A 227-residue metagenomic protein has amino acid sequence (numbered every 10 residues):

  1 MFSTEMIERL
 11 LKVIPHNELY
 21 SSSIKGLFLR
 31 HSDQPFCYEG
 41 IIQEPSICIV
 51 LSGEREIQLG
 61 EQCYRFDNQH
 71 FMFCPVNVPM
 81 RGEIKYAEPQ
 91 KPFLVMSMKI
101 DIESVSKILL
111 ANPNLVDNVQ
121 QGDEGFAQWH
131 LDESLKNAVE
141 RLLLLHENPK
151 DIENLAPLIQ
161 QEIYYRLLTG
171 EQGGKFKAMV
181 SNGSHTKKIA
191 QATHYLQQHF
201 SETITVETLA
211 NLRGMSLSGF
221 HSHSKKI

Functional and structural regions predicted by a protein language model:
M1-S23, F36-C37, V119-D123, L145: A short, N-terminal "cap"/entry segment at the start of jelly-roll beta-barrel domains of the cupin/DSBH fold
L19-V116: N-terminal regulatory/effector-sensing and dimerization cores that precede helix-turn-helix DNA-binding domains
I41, N154-P157, T203: Non-catalytic, surface-exposed connector residues within folded enzymatic/regulatory domains
L59, I84-K85, D117, E147-D151 (+3 more regions): Short, flexible helix-adjacent loops and helix caps
C74-P75, P92-K99, L115-V119, E140-E147 (+2 more regions): A general structural signal for short secondary-structure boundary/capping elements
P92, D151, L155, L212: Conserved acidic
Q121-Y195: An amphipathic alpha-helical interaction segment
E162, R166-G173, M179-S181, Q197-H199 (+1 more regions): Basic/polar phosphate-binding segments, predominantly the helix-turn-helix DNA-binding elements of transcriptional
